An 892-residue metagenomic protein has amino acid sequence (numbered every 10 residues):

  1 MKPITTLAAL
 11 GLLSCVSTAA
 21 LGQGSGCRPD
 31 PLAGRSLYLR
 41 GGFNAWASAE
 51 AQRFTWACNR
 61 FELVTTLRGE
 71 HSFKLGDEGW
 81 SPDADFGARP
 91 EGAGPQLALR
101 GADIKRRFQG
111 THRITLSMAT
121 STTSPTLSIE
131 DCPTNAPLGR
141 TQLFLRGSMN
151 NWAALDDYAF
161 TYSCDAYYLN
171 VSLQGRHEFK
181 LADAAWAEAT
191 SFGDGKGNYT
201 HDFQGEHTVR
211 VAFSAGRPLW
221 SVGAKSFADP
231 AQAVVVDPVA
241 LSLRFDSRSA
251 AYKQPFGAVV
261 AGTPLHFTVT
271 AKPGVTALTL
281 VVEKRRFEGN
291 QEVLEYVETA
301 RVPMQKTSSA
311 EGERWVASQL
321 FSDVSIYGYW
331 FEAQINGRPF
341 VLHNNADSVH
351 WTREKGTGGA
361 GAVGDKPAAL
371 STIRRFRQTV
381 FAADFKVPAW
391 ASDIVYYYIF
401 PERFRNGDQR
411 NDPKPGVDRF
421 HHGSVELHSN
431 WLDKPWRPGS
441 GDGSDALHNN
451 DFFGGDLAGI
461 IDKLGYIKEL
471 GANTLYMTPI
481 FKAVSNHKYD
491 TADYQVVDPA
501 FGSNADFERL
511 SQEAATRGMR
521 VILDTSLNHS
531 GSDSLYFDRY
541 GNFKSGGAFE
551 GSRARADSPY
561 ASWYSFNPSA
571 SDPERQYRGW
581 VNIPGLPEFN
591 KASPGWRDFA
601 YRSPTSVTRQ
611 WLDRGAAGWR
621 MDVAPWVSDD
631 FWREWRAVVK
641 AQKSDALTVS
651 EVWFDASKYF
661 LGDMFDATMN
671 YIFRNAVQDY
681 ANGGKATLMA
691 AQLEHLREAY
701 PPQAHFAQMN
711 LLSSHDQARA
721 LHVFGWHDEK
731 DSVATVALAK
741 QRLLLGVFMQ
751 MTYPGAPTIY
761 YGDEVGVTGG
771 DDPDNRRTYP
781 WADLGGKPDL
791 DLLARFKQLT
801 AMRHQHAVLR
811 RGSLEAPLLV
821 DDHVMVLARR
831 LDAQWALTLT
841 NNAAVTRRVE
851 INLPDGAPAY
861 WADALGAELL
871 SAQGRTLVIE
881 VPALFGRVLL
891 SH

Functional and structural regions predicted by a protein language model:
R28-S72, E78-G101, P133-R176, A182-D202 (+2 more regions): Aromatic-rich carbohydrate-binding modules that target alpha-glucans
F61, H112, Y167, T263-F267: Structural beta-strand segments of beta-rich domains
G205, G289, E508-R520, N528-H529 (+10 more regions): Active-site-proximal helices and loops of the catalytic beta/alpha 8
A212-A215, V395, Q873-H892: C-terminal beta-strand-rich structural cap/linker in extracellular carbohydrate-active enzymes
A228-V275, V363-A382, V387-A389: Non-catalytic, glycine-rich low-complexity segments
Q254, T263-T268, P817-P854: Carbohydrate-binding surface patches
I394, P401-T474, P479-R614, W635 (+2 more regions): Substrate-binding/active-site clefts of carbohydrate-active enzymes
A704-V736: Active-site clefts of carbohydrate-active enzymes
